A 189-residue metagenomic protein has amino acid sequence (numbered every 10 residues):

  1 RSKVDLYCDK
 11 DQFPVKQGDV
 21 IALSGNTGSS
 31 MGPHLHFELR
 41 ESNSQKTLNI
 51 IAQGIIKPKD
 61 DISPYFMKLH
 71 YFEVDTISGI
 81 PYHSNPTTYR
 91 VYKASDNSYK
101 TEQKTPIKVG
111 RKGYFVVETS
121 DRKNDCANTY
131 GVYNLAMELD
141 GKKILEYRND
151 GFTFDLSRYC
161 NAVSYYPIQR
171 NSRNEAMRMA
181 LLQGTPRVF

Functional and structural regions predicted by a protein language model:
S2-F13, E38-V109, Y114-D121, D125-A127 (+2 more regions): Acidic, glycine-rich catalytic/binding loops that coordinate metals and/or anionic ligands
D11-S24: A structural signal for short beta-strand/turn segments enriched in small hydrophobics and glycine
S24-L35: Active-site loop architecture of trypsin-fold serine endopeptidases
L48-N49, K142-Y147: Surface-exposed loop/edge segments in extracytoplasmic proteins
D75, L139-K142: Short strand-turn-strand beta-turns centered on an Asx-Gly dipeptide
N128-Y133: Short coil-to-beta strand junction motifs in C2/discoidin
N134-E138: Beta-strand signatures of extracellular beta-sandwich domains
L145-S157: Solvent-exposed serine/threonine-rich low-complexity stretches and specific carbohydrate-binding patches
